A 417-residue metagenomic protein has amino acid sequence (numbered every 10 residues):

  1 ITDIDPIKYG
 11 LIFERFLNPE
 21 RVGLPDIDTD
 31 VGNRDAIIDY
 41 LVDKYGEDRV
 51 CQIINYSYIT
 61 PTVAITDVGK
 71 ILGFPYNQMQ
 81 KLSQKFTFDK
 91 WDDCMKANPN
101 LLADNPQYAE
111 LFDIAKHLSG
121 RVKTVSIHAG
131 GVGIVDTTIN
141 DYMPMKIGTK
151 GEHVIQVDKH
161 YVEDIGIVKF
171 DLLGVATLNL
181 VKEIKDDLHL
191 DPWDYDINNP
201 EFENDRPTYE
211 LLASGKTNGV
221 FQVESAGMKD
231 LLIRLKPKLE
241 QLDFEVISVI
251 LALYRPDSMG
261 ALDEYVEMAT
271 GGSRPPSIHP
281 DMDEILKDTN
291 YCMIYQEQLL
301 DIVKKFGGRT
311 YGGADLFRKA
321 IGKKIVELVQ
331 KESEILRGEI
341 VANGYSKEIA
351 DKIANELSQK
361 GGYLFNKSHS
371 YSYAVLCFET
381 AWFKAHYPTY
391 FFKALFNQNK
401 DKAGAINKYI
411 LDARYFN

Functional and structural regions predicted by a protein language model:
I1-N417: Noncatalytic, beta-rich nucleic-acid-contacting surfaces in large DNA/RNA-processing enzymes
